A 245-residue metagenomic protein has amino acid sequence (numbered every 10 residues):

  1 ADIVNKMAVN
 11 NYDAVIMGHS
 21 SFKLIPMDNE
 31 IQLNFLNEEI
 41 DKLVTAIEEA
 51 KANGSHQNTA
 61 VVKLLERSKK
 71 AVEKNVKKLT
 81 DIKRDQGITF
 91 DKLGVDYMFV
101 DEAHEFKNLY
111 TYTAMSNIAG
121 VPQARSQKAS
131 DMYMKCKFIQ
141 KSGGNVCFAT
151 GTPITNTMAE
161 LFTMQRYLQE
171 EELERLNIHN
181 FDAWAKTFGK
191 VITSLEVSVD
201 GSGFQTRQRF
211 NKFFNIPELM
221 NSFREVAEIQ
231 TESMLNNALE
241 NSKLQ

Functional and structural regions predicted by a protein language model:
D2-I47, T59-Y97, E105-K107, R125-N156 (+1 more regions): Inter-lobe coupling linker of SF2 helicases/translocases
K51-T59: Charged, low-complexity interaction regions
A119-A124: Flexible beta-alpha connector loops of hexameric P-loop NTPases
E160-T163: A short beta-strand element within the Helicase C-terminal
